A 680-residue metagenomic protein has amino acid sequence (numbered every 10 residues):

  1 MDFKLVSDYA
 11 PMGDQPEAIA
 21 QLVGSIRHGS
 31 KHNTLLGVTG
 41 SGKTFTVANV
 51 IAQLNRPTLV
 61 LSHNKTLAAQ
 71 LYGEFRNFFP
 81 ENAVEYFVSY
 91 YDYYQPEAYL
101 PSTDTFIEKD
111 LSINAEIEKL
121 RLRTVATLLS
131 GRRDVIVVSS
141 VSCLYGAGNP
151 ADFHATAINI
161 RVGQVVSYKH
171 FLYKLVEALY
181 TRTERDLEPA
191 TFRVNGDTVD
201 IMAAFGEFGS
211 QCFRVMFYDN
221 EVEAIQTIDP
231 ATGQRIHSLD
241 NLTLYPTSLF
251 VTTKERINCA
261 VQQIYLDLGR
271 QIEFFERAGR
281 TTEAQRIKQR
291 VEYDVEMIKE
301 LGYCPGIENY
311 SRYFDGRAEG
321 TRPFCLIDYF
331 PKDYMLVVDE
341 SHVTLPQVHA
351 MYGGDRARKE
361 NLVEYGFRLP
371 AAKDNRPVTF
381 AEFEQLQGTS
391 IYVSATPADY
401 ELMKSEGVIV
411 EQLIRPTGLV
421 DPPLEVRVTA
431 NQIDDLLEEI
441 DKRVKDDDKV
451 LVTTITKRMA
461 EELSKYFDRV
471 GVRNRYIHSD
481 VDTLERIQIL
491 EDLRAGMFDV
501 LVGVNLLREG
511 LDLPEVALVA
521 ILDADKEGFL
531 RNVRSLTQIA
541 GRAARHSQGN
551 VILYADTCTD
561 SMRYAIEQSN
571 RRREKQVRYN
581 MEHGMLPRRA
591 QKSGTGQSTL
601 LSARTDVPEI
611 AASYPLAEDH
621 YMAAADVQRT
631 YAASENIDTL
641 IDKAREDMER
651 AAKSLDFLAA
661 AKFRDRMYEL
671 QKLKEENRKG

Functional and structural regions predicted by a protein language model:
M1-L36: Conserved pre-motif I regulatory segment
R27-T34, R56-P57, R133-V135, D448-K449: Pre-Walker A (Motif I) flank of P-loop NTPase domains
H28-V50: Walker A/P-loop
T34, F87-K445, S464, F498 (+1 more regions): N-terminal cationic and glycine-rich segments that engage phosphates or anionic surfaces
P57-A69, Y86, R280-E283, R443-K465: Conserved strand-helix element at the start of the C-terminal RecA-like helicase core
P80-Y90, G306, K449-L451, L463-E485: Conserved RecA-like helicase motor-core motifs
A151-A155, T456-D480, E669, L673: Conserved helicase motor "Helicase C" RecA-like lobe of SF1/SF2 P-loop NTPases
V481-G503: Conserved helicase ATPase core of P-loop NTP-dependent helicases/translocases
